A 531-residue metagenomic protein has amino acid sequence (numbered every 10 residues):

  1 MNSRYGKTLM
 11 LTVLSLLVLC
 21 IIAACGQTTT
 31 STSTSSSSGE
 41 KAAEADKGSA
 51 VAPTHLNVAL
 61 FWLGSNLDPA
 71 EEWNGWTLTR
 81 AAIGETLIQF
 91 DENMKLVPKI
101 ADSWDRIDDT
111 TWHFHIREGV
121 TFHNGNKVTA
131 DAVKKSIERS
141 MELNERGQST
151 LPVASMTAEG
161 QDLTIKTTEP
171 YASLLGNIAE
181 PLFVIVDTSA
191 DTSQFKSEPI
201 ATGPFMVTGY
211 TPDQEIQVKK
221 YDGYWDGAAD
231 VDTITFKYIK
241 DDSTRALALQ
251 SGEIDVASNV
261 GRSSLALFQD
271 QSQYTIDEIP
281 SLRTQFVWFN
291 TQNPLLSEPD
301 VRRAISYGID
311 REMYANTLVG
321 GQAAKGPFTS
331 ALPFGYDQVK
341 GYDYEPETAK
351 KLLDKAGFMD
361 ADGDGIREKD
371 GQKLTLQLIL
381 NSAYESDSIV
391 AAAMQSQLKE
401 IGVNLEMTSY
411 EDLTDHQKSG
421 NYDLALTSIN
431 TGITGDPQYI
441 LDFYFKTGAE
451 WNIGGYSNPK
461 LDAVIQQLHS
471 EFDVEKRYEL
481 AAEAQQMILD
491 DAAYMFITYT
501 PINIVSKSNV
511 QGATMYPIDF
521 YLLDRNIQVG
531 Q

Functional and structural regions predicted by a protein language model:
A59-I107, I200, D519: N-terminal lobe/hinge region of extracytoplasmic solute-binding protein
N74, D91, K95, A179-A229 (+4 more regions): Gly/Pro-rich hinge or "lid" segments in bacterial periplasmic/extracellular proteins
D102-L143: Aromatic- and charge-enriched surface segment that lines or borders ligand/interaction sites
D105, D109, Q148-T188: Surface-exposed binding/hinge segments that line and control ligand-binding clefts or catalytic entry sites
Y221-L267, N404: Ligand-site clamp/hinge motif
L296-A393: Append "and occasionally in soluble cytosolic enzymes with long acidic Gly/Pro-rich linkers
G308-D337, S386-Q395, H416-Q531: Detector for C-terminal structural segments
M359-G432, I502: Ligand/substrate-recognition segments at binding pockets and active sites
